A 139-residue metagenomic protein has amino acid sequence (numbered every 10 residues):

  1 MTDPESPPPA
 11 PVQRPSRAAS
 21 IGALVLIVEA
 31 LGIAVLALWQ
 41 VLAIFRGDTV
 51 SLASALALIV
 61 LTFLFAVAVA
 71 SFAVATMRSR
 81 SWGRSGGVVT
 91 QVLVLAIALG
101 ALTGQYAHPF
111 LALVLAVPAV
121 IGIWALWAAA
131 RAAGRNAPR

Functional and structural regions predicted by a protein language model:
M1-R139: Topology signature of small-to-medium multi-pass alpha-helical membrane proteins
